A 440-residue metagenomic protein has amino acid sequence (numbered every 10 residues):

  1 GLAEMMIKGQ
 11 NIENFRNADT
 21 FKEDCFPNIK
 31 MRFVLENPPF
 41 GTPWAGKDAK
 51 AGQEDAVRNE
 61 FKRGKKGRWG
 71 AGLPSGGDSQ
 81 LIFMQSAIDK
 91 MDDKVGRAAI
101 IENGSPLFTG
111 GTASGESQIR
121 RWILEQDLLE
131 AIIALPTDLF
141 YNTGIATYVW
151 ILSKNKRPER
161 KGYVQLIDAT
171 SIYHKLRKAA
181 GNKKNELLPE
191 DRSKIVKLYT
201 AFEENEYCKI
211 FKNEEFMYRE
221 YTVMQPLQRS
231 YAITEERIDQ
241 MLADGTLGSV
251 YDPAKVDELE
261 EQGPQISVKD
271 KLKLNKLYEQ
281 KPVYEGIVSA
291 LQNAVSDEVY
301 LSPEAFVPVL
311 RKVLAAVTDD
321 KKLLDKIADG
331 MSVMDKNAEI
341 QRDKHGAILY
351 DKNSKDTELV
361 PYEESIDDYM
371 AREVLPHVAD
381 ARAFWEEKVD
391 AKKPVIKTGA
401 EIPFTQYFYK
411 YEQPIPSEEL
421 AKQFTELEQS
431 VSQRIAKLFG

Functional and structural regions predicted by a protein language model:
L2-I29: S-adenosyl-L-methionine
K30-A436: A conserved structural/catalytic subdomain of Rossmann-like adenosyl-cofactor enzymes
